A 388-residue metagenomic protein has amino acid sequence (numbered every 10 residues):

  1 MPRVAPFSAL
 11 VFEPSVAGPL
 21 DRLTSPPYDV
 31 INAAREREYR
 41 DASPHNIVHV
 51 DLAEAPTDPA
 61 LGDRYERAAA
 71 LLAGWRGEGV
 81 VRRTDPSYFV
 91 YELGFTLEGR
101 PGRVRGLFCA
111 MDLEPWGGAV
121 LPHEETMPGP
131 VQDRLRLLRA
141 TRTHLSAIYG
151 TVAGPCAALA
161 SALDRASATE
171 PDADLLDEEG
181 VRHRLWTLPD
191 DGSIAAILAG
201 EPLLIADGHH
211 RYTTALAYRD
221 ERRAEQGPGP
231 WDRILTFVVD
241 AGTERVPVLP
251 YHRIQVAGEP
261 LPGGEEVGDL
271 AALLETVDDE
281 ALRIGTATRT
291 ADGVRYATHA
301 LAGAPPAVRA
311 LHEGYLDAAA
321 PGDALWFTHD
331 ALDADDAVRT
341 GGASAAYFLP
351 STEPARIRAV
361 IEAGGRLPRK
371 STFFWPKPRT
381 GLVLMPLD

Functional and structural regions predicted by a protein language model:
M1-D388: Surface-exposed, charge/polar-rich loops and edge strands
